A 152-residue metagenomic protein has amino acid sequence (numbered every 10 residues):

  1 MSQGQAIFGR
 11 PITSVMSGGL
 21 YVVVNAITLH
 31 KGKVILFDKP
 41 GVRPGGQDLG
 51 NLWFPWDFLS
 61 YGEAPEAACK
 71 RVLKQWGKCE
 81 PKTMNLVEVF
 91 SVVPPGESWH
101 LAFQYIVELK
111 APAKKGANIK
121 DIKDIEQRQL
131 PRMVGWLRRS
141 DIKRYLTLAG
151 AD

Functional and structural regions predicted by a protein language model:
M1-N25: Acidic, metal-coordinating catalytic segment for phosphate/diphosphate chemistry, firing primarily on the Nudix
M16-L20, D48, P95-L101: A generic structural micro-feature
V22-V24, G32, L101-F103, K120: Change "...and in nucleic-acid phosphodiester-cleaving endonucleases..." to "...and in nucleic-acid processing enzymes
H30, K82, F90-K114, R144: Active-site-adjacent beta-strand/loop module that shapes the phosphate/pyrophosphate-binding cleft
K33-Q75: Conserved Nudix-box catalytic region and its N-terminal flanking loop in Nudix hydrolases and closely related
P44, L49-L52, A113-D152: Nudix hydrolase/Nudix homology domain
Q75-T83: Short secondary-structure junctions
